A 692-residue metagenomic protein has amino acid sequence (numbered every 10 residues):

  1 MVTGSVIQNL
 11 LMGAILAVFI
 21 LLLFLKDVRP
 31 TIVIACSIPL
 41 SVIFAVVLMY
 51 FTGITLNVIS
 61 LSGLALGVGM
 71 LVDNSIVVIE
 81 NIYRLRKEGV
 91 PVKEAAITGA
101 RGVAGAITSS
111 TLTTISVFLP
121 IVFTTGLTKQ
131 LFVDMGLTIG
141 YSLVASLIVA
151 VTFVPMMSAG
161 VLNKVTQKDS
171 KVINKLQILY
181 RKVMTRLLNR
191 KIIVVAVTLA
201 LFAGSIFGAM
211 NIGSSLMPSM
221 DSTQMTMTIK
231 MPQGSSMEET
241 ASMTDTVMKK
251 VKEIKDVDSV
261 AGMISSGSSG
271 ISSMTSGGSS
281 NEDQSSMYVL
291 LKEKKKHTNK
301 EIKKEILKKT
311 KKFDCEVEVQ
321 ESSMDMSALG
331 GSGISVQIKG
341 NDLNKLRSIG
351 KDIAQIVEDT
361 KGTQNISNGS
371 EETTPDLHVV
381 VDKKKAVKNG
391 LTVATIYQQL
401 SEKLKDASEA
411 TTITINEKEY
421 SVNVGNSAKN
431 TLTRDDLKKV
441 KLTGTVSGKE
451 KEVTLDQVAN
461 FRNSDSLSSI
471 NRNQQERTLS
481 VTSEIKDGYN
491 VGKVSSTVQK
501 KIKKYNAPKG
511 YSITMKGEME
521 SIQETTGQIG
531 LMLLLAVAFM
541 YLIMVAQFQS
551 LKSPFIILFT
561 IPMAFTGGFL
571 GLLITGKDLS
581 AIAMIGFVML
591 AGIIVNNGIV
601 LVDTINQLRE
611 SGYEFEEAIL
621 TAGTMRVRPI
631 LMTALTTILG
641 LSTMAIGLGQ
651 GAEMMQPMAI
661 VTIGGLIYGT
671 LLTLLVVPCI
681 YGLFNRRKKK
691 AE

Functional and structural regions predicted by a protein language model:
M1-I15, L22, I79, A354-A536 (+3 more regions): Extracytoplasmic/periplasmic membrane-proximal domains and adjacent transmembrane bundles of envelope biogenesis
M1-T3, I7, I79, L85-L112 (+3 more regions): Helix-loop junctions and hydrophobic alpha-helical segments within the transmembrane domains of large membrane
L11, I15-R84, L542-M625, L631-Q650 (+3 more regions): Hydrophobic transmembrane alpha-helices and their membrane-interface caps in long multi-pass transport proteins
Y50, V122-Q130, V161, L199-S235 (+2 more regions): Transmembrane helices with small-residue packing motifs
V68, V72-E80, A104-F123, Q130-K168 (+3 more regions): Transmembrane alpha-helices and their membrane-interface boundaries in multi-pass membrane transporters and channels
V103, D169-P218, T244, G262: Signature of alpha-helical transmembrane segments and their immediate interfacial
S215-Y288, N344-D376: Extracytoplasmic/periplasmic
E239-L329, V387-Q398, K405: Solvent-exposed, membrane-proximal periplasmic/extracellular interface segments of envelope transport and secretion
